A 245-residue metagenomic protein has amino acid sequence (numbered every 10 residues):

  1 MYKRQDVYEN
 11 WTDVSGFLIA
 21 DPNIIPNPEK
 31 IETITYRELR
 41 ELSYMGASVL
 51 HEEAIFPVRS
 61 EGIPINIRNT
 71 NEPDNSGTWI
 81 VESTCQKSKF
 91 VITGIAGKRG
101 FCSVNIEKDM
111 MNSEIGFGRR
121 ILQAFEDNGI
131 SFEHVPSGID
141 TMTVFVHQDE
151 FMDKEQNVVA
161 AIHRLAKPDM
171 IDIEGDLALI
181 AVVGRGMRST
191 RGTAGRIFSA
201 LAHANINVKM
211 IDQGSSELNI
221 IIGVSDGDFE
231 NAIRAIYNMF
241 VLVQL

Functional and structural regions predicted by a protein language model:
K3-S215, N219-L245: C-terminal catalytic "cap/lid" subdomain
